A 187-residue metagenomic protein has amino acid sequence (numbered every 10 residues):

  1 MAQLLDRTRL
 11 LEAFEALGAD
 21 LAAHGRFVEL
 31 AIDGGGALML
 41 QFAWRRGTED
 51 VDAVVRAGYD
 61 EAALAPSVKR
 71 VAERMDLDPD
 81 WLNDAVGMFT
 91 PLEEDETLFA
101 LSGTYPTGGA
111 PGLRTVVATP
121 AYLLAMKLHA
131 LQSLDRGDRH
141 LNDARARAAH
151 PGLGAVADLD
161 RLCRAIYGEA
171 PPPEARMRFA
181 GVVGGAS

Functional and structural regions predicted by a protein language model:
M1-S187: Compositionally biased terminal segments of proteins
